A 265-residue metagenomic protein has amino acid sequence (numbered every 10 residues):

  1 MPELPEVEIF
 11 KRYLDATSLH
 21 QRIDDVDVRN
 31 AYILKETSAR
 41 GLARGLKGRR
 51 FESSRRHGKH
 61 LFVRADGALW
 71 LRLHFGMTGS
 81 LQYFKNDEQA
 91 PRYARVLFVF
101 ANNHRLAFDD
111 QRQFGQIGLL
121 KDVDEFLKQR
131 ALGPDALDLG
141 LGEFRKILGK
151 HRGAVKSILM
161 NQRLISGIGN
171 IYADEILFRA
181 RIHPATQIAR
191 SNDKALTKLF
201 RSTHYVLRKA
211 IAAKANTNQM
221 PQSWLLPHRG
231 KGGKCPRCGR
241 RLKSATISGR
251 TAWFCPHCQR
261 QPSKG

Functional and structural regions predicted by a protein language model:
M1-G265: Structured catalytic/nucleic-acid-binding cores of DNA maintenance enzymes
